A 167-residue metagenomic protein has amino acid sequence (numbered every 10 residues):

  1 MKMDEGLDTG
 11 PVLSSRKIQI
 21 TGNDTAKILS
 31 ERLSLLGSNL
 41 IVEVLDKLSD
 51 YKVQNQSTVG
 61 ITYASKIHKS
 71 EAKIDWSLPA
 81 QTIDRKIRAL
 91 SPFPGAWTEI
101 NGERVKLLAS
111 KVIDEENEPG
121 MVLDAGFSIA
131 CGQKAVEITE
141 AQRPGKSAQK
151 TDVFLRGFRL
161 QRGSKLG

Functional and structural regions predicted by a protein language model:
M1-A64, H68-S70: Donor/substrate-binding cores of folate-linked one-carbon enzymes
G10, R16, I61, A72 (+3 more regions): Change "...and in nucleic-acid phosphodiester-cleaving endonucleases..." to "...and in nucleic-acid processing enzymes
S65-K66, E71-I74, P79-Q81: Active-site loop ensemble at the mouth of alpha/beta enzyme cores that anchors a bound cofactor
S77-G167: An anion-binding loop in the catalytic cleft
